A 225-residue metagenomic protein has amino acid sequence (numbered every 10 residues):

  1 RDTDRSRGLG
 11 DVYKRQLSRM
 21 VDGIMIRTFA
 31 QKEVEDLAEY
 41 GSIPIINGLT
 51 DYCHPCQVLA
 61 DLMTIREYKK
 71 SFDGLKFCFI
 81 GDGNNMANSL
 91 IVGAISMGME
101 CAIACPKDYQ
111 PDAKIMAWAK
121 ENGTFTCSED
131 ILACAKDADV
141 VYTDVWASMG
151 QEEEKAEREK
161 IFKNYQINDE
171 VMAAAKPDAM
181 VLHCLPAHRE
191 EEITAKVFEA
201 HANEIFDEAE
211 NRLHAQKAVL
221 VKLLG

Functional and structural regions predicted by a protein language model:
R1, L49-C53, P106-Y109, A209-R212: Short, acidic/turn-prone active-site loops that include or flank metal/cofactor- and phosphate-binding residues
D2-Y13: Single conserved hydrophobic/aromatic residue that forms the stacking wall/gate of nucleotide- or nucleobase-binding
S6, S18, A38, C134-K136 (+1 more regions): A short, aliphatic-rich alpha-helical micro-motif
G8, M20, Y40-G41, M97 (+3 more regions): Short, structured coil segments at secondary-structure junctions
D22-G93, H183: Anion-binding alpha/beta catalytic cores of soluble intermediary-metabolism enzymes, centered on
K69-T143: Glycine-rich phosphate/diphosphate-binding loop of Rossmann-like nucleotide-binding domains
K120-A195: Rossmann-like adenosine-cofactor binding region
D178-A179, L185-G225: Adenosine-phosphate binding glycine-rich loop
